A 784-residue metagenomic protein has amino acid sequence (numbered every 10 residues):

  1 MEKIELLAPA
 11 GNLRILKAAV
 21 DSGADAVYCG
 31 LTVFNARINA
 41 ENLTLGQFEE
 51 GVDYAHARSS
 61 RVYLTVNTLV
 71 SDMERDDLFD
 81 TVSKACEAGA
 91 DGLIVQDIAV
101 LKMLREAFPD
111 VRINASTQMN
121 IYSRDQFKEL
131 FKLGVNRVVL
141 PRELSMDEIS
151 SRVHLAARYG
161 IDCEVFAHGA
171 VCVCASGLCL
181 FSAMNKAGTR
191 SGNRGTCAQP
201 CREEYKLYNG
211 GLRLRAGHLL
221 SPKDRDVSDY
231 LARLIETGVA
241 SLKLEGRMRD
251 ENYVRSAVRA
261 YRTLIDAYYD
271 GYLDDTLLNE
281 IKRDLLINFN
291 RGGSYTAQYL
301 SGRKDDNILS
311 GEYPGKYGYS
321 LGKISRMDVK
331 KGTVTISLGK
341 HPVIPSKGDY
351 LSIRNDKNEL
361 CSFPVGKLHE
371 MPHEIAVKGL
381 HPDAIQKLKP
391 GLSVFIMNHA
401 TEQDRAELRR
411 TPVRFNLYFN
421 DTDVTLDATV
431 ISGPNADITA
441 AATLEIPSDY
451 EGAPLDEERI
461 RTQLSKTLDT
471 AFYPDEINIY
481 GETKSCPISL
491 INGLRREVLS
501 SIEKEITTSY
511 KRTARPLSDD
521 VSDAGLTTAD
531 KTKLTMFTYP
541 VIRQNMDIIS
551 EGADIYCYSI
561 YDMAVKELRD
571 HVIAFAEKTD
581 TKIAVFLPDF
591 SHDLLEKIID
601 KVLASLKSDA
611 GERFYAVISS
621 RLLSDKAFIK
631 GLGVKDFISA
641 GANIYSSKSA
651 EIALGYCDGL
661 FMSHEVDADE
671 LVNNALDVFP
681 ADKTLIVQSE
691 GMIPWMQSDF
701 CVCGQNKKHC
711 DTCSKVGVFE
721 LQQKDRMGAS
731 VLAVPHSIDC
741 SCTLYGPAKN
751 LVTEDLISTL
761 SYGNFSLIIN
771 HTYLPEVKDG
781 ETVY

Functional and structural regions predicted by a protein language model:
M1-D21, A26-V33, R37, E49-V52 (+5 more regions): Surface-exposed amphipathic alpha-helical tracts and adjacent flexible/coil segments at the periphery of soluble enzymes
A40: A short acidic, glycine-rich active-site loop that binds or catalyzes chemistry on phosphate/adenosine moieties
L43-F48: Glycine-rich, highly charged phosphate/nucleotide-binding loops
M119-S123: Conserved phosphate-binding/catalytic loop of the ribokinase/pfkB sugar-kinase fold
